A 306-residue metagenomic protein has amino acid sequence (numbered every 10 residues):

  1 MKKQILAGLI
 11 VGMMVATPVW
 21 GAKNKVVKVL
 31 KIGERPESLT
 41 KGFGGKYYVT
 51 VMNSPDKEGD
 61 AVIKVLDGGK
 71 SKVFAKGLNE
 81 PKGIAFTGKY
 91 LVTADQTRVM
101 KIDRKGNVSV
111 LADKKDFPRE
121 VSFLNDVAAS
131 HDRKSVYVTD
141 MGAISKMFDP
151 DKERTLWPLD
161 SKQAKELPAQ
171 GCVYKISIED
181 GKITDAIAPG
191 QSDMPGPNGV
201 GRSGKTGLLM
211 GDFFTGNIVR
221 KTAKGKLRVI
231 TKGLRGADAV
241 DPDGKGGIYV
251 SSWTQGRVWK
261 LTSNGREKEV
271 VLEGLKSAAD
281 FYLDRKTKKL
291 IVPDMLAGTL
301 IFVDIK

Functional and structural regions predicted by a protein language model:
G8-A16: Bacterial N-terminal signal peptides
K25-L30, K70-A75, V108-F117, K182-G190 (+2 more regions): A short beta-strand motif characteristic of beta-propeller blades
G33-G44, E58-D60, G77-Q96, D116-S135 (+7 more regions): Beta-rich, blade/repeat-based domains predominating in secreted/periplasmic proteins but also intracellular
Y48-V51, T93, Y137-T139, L209-G211 (+2 more regions): Residue position within the beta-strands of beta-propeller blades
T50-K57, T139-P168: Short, conserved, GDST-rich strand-edge loop motifs in beta-rich repeat architectures
M52-S54, Q96, M141-K146, F213 (+2 more regions): Short loop/turn segments immediately following the C-termini of beta-strands
L66-K70, I102-N107, S177-G181, K221-K226 (+2 more regions): Short loop/turn segments that connect beta-strands within beta-propeller blades
R98, K105-H131, M141-D149: Asp-box/WD-like beta-propeller blade repeats and closely related beta-sheet repeat scaffolds
